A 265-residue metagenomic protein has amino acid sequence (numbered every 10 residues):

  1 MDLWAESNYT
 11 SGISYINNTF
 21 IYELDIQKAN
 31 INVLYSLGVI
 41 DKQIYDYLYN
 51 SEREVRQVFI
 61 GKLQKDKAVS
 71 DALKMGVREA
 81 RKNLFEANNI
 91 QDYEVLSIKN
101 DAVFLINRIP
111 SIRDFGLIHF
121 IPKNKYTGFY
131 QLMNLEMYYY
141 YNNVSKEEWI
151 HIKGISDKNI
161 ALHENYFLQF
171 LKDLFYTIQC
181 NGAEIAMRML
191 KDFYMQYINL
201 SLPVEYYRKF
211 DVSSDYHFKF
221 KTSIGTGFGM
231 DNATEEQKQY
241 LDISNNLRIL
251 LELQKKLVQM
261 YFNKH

Functional and structural regions predicted by a protein language model:
M1-H265: Conserved acidic
